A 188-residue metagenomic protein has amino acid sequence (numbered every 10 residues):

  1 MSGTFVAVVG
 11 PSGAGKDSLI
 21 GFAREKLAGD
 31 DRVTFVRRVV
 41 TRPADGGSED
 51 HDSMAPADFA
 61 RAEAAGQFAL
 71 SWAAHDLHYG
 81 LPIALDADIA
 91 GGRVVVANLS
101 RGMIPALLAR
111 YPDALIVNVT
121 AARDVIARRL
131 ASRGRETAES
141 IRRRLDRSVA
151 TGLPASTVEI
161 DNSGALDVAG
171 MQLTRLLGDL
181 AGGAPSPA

Functional and structural regions predicted by a protein language model:
V8: Hydrophobic anchor at the beta1->P-loop junction of P-loop NTPases
P11: P-loop (Walker A) phosphate-binding loop of NTP-binding proteins
A14: ATP-binding Walker
D17: Walker A/P-loop
E25-F35: Post-Walker A helix-loop "phosphate-sensing" segment adjacent to the P-loop in P-loop NTPases
T34, R38-V95, L99-R101: ATP-dependent small-molecule kinase phosphotransfer cores that center on conserved nucleotide phosphate-binding segments
V96-S100, R110-R133: Conserved phosphate-donor/acceptor-positioning beta-strand/loop module used by diverse small-molecule
S132-A188: Small-molecule kinase domains that catalyze NTP-dependent phosphoryl transfer to phosphate-bearing small molecules
